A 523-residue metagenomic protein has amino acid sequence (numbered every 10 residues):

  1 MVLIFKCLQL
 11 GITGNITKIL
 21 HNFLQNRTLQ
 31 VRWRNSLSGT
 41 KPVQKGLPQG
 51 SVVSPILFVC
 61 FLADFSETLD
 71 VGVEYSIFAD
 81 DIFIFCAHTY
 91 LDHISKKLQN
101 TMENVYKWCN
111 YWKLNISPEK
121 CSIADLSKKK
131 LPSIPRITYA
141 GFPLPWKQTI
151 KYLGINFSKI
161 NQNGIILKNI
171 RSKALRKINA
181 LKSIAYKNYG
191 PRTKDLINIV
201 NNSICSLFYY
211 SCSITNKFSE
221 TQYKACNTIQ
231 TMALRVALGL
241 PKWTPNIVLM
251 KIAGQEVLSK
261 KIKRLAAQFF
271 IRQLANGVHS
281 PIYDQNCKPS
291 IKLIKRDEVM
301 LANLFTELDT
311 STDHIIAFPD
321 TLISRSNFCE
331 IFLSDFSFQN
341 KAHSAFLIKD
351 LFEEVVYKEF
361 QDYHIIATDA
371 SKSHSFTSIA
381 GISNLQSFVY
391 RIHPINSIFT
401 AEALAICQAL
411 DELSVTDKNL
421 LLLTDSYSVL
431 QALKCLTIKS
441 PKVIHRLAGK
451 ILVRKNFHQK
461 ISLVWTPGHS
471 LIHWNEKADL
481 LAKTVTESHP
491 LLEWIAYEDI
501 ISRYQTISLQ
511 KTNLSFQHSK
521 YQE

Functional and structural regions predicted by a protein language model:
M1-L10, F83-K107, Q162, K217 (+1 more regions): Catalytic palm subdomain of template-directed nucleic-acid polymerases, centered on the conserved carboxylate motif
M1-P48, C86-A87: Conserved pre-catalytic core of RNA-dependent polymerases
C7, L20, V31, G50 (+19 more regions): Mobile genetic element proteins and their domesticated derivatives, centered on retroelements and DNA transposons
V31-L57, F85-L91, I160, K182-T193 (+1 more regions): Short, conserved non-catalytic motifs in the polymerase core
N35, N100, L114-Q148: Short, conserved micro-motifs composed of acidic
P55-F85: Active-site palm subdomain of RNA-directed nucleic acid polymerases
K128-L131, Y139, Y186-G190, K194 (+2 more regions): RNase H-like, metal-dependent ribonuclease domains
F142-I214: Basic, alpha-helical interaction scaffolds
